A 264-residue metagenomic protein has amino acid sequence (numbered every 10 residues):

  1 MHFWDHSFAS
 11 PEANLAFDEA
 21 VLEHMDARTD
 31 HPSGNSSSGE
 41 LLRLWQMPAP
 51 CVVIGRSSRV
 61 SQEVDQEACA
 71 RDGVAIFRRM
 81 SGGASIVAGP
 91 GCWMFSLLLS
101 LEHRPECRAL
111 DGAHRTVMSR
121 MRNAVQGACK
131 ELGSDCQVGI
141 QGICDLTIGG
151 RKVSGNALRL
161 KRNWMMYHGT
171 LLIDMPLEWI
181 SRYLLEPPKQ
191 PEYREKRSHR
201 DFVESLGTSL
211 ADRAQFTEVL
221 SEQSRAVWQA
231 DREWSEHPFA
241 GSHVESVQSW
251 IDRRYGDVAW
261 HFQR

Functional and structural regions predicted by a protein language model:
M1-E67, R71, R79, K189-R264: Active-site loop/lid in soluble adenylation, ligation, and acyl-transfer enzymes
W4, L22, W45, V53-G55 (+5 more regions): Residues in well-ordered beta-strands of folded domains
Q66, P90, M94-A226, W250 (+2 more regions): Catalytic beta-strand/loop module used to bind and position nucleotide/cofactor moieties in cofactor-attachment
V74-F77, A88-G89: Aspartate-rich (DDxxD/NDxxD/DxxxD) Mg2+/diphosphate-binding motifs and their adjoining helix-loop segments
